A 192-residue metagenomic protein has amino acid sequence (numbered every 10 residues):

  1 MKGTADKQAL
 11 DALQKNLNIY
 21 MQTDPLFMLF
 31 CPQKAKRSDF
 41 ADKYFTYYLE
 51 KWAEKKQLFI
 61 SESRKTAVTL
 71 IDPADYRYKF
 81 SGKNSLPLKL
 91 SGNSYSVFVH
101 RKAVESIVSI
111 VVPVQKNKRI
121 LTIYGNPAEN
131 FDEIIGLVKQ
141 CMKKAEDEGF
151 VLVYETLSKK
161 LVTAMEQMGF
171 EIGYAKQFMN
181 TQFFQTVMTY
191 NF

Functional and structural regions predicted by a protein language model:
M1-A12: Conserved N-terminal entry element of GNAT/NAT acetyltransferase domains
K34-Q57: Active-site rim helix/loop that mediates acceptor-substrate recognition in acyltransferases
K55-I60, A67, I120, Q185-V187: Short hydrophobic/aromatic beta-strand element in the GNAT-like acyltransferase core that lines or flanks the acyl-donor
T66-A128, K144, M179: Conserved acyl-donor/pantetheine-binding loop and adjacent beta-alpha core of acyl/acetyltransferases and related
K118-I120, A145-L157: Conserved GNAT acetyl-CoA-binding A-motif
I123-E129, V153-T163: Conserved beta-strand-loop-alpha-helix junction that forms the acyl-donor binding cleft
A128-K143: Conserved acetyl-CoA-binding loop-helix of GNAT-fold acetyltransferases
E171-V187: Conserved catalytic-core motifs of GNAT/GCN5-like acyltransferases
